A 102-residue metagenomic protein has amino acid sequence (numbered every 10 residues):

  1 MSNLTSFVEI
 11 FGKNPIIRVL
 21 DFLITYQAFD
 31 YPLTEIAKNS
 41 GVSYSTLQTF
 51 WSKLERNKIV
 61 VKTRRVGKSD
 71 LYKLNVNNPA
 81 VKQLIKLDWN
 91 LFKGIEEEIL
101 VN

Functional and structural regions predicted by a protein language model:
F7-I16, P32, R65-L87: Short, cationic-aromatic polyanion-contact patches
I17-F22: Pre-recognition alpha-helix immediately N-terminal to the DNA-recognition helix within helix-turn-helix or winged-helix
I24-F29: Short helix-capping/hinge SLiMs at alpha-helix to coil transitions
E35-K38: A short acidic, leucine-rich amphipathic alpha-helix
S43-T46: Short coil turns linking two alpha-helices in DNA-binding domains
W51-S52: Short, hydrophobic-biased segments on the C-terminal half of alpha helices that form "recognition helices"
E55-R65: A short, conserved structural fragment
P79-N102: Amphipathic alpha-helical dimerization/coiled-coil segments that flank or bridge DNA-binding/regulatory modules
